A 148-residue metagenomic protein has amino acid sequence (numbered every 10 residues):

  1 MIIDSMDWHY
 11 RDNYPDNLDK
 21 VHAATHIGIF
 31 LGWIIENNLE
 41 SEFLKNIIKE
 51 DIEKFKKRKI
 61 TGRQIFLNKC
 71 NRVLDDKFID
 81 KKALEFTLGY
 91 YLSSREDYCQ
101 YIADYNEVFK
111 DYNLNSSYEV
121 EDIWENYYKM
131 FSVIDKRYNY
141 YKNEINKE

Functional and structural regions predicted by a protein language model:
M1-I65, K69, F78: N-terminal low-complexity, intrinsically disordered segments
M6-Y10, D16, S116, V120-K142: Polar/charged low-complexity regulatory segments
N38, K49, N71, K110-N113 (+1 more regions): Short, flexible coil/linker elements and helix-boundary hinge sites characteristic of intrinsically disordered
K59-Y128: Amphipathic protein-protein interaction modules
N146-E148: Short acidic DE-rich linear segments
